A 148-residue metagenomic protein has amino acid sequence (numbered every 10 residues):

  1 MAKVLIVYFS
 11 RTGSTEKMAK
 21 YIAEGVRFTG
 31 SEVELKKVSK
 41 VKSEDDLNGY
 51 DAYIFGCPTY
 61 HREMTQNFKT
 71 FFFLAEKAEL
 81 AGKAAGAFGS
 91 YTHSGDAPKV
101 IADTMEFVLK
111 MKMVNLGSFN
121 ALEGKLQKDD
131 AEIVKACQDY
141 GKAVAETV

Functional and structural regions predicted by a protein language model:
A2-V4, K17, Y21-V38, G49-V148: FMN-binding flavodoxin-like domain, especially the glycine-rich phosphate-binding loop
Y8-F9: Nucleotide-activated donor-dependent transferases that construct or modify glycoconjugates
G13-T15: Glycine-rich phosphate/diphosphate-binding loop of Rossmann-like nucleotide-binding domains
S43-L47: Short amphipathic alpha-helix with an adjacent loop that forms part of the alpha/beta core around
